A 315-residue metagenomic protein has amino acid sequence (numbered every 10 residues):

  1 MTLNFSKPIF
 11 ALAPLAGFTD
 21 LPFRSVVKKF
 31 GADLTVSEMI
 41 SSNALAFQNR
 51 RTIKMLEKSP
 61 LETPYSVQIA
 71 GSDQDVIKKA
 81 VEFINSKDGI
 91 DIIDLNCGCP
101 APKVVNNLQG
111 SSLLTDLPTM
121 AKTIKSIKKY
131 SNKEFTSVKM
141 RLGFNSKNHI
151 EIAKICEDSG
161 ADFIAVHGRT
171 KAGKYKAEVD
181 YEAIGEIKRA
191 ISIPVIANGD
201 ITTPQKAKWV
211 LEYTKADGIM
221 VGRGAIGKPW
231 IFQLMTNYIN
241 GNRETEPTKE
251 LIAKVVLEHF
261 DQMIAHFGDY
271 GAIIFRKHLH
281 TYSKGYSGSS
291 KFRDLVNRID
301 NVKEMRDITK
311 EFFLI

Functional and structural regions predicted by a protein language model:
M1-F10, N43-P64, C99, V104-Q109 (+1 more regions): N-terminal small/glycine-rich loop or linker at the start of catalytic domains across soluble metabolic enzymes
M1-S6, L21-P22, Y130, N145-F163 (+3 more regions): Alpha/beta catalytic cores of nucleotide-metabolism and tRNA/nucleoside-modifying enzymes
T2, L15-D91: Glycine-rich, positively charged N-terminal anion/phosphate-binding segment
I9-A11, L34-V36, P64-Q68, D91-D94 (+5 more regions): Structural preference for beta-strand elements that scaffold enzyme active sites
L12, V27, E38, V67 (+8 more regions): Conserved, mostly hydrophobic/aromatic
L15-G17, I40-S42, A70-S72, G98-P100 (+4 more regions): Active-site beta-loop-alpha junctions enriched in small/polar residues
L45-Q48, K174, K228-L234: Short, charged, surface-exposed secondary-structure boundary motifs
K78-Q109, P118-I193, W209, Y213: Alpha/beta enzyme core
